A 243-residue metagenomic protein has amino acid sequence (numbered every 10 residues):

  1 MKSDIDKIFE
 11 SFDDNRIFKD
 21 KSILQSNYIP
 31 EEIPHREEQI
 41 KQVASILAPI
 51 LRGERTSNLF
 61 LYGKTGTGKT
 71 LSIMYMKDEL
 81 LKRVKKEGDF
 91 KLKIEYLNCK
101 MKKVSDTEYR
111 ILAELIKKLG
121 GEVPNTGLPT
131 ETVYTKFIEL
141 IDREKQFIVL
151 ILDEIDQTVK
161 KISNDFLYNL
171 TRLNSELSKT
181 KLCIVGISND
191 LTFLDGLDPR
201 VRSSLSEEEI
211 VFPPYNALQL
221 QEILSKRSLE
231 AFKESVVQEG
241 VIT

Functional and structural regions predicted by a protein language model:
M1-S57, E79-K82: A short, basic N-terminal segment
K2-D6, F12-R16, Q25, T56 (+4 more regions): Mid-core helix/loop region of P-loop NTP-binding domains shared across ATPases and GTPases
E31, C99, E208: Conserved short-loop catalytic and cofactor-binding motifs
P34, G63-G68, K102-K103: Short coil/turn segments at secondary-structure boundaries
I50-E54, K64, K82-G88, E139-D142 (+1 more regions): Short, charge-rich binding segments
E54-E79: Walker A/P-loop nucleotide-binding motif
F60, K64-T65, I94-Y96, K100: Glycine/charge-rich, flexible interdomain linkers and switch-proximal surface loops that mediate coupling
D78-F90, E122-V123: Post-Walker A helix-loop "phosphate-sensing" segment adjacent to the P-loop in P-loop NTPases
